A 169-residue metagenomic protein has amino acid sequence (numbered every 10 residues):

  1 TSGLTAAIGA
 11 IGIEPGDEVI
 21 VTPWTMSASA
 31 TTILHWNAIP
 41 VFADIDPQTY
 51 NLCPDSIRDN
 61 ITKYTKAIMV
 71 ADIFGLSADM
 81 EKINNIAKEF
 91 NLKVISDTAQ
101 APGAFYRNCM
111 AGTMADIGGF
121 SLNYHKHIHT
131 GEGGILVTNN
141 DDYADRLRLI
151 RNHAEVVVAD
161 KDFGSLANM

Functional and structural regions predicted by a protein language model:
T1, G75, F163: Short, solvent-exposed turn/loop segments enriched in Gly/Ser/Thr/Pro and often Arg
T1, I45-P47, N108, Y124: Short, acidic/glycine-rich phosphate-metal binding loop used to engage nucleotide
S2, Y50-N51, A167: Short gly/ser/thr-rich secondary-structure transition/capping motifs
L4-I8: Short, conserved alpha-helix that lines the donor NDP-sugar binding/gating region of sugar-transfer enzymes
G9-T98, F105: PLP-dependent aminotransferase-like
N60-T62, M110-A115: Active-site nucleotide-sugar/metal-binding loop of Leloir-type enzymes
A101-R107, M114-M169: Active-site region of PLP-dependent enzymes
